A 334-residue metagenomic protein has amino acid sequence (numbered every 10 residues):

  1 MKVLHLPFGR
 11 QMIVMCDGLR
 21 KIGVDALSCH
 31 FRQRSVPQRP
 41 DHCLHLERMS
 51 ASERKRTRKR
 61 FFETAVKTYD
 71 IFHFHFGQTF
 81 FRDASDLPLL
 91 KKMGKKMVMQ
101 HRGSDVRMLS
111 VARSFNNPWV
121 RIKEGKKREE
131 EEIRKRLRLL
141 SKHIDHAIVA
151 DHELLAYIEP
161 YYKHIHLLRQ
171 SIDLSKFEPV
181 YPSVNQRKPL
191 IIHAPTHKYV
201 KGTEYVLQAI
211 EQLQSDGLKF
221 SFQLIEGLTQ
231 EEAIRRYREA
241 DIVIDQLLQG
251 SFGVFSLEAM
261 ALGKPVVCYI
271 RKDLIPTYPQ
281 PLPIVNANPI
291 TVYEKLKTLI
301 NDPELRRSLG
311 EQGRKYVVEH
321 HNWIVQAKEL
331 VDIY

Functional and structural regions predicted by a protein language model:
K2-L6, E63-D83, V98-M99, I242 (+1 more regions): Short N-terminal targeting/anchoring amphipathic segment
Q33-H45, M99-E131, R271, P276: Acceptor-binding helix/loop patch of EC 2.4 sugar-transfer enzymes, predominantly nucleotide-sugar-dependent
L109, G125-I165, L174, Q208: A short, active-site helix/loop in glycosyltransferases that binds the activated sugar's phosphate group
L168-K201, L207: Conserved donor-binding/catalytic core segment of Leloir-type glycosyltransferases
R238-S251, K264: Acidic donor-binding loop of glycosyltransferase active sites
P265-Y269: Short hydrophobic beta-strand element within catalytic cores of glycosyltransferases and related nucleotide-activated
I275-K297: Change "using UDP/GDP/dTDP sugars" to "using nucleotide sugars
E304-D332: A charged, aromatic-enriched C-terminal amphipathic alpha-helix characteristic of glycosyltransferases across folds
